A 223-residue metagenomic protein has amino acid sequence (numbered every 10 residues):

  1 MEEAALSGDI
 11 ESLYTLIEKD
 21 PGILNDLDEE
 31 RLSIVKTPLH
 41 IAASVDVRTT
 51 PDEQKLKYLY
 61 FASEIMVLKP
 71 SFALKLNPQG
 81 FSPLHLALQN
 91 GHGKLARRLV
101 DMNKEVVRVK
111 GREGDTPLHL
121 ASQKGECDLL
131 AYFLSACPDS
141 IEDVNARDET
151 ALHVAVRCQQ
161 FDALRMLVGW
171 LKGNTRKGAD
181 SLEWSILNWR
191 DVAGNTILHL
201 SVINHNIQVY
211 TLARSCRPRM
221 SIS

Functional and structural regions predicted by a protein language model:
D9-G80: Internal amphipathic alpha-helical repeat/solenoid segments
S12, K57, F61, K94-L95 (+3 more regions): Conserved ankyrin/ankyrin-like repeat signature
I17-L24, S63-S71, R97-V106, A131-S140 (+2 more regions): Ankyrin repeat domain, specifically the short helix-to-loop turn at the C-terminus of the second helix of each repeat
L27-R31, L76, L99, V109-K110 (+4 more regions): Ankyrin-repeat boundary/linker signal
